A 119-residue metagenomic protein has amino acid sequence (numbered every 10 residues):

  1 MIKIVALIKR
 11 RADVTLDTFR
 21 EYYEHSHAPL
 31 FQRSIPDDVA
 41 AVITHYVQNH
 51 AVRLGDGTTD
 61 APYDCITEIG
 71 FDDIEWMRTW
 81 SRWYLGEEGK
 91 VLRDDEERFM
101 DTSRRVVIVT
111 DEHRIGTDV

Functional and structural regions predicted by a protein language model:
M1-V119: Macromolecular interaction modules
